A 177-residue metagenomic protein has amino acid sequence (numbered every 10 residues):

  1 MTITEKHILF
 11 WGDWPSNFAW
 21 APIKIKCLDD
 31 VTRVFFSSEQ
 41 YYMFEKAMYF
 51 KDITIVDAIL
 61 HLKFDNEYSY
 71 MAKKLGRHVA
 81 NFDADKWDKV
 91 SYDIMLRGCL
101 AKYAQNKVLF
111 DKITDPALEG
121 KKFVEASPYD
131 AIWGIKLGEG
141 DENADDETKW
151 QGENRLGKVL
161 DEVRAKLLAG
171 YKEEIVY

Functional and structural regions predicted by a protein language model:
M1-Y177: Charged, low-complexity intrinsically disordered segments
